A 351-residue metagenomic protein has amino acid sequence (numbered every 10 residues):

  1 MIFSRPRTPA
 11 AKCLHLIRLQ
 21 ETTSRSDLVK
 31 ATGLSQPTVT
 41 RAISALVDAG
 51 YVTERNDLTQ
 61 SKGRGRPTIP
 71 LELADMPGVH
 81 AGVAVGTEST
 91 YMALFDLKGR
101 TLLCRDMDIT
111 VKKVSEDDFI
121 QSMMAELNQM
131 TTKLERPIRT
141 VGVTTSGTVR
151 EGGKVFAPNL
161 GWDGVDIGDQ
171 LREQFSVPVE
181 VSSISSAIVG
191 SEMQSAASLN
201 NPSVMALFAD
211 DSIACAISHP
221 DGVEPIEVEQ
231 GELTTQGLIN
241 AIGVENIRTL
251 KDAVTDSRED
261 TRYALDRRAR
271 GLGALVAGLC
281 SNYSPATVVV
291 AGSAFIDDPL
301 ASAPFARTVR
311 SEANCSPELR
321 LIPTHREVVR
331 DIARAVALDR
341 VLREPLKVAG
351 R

Functional and structural regions predicted by a protein language model:
M1-E54, R64-L102, V114, D118 (+3 more regions): ATP-binding/phosphotransfer module of carbohydrate and carboxylate kinases, centering on a glycine-rich
N56-Q60: Short, basic, alpha-helical segments at the C-terminal edge of helix-turn-helix-like DNA-binding modules
P70, H80-A84, I138-G142, V204-F208: Short glycine-aspartate micro-motif
T101, D106-S203, P299-E312: Glycine-rich phosphate-binding loop and adjoining helix at the ATP-binding site of ATP-dependent phosphoryl-transfer
C104-D106, S115-E116, N159, D163 (+2 more regions): Glycine/GP-enriched mid-protein hinge/lid loop-to-helix segment characteristic of carbohydrate kinases
T140, A214-A216, G273, I332: Glycine-centered structural positions embedded in regular secondary structure
S146-V149, D210-S212, A294-F295: Short glycine-rich anion-binding loops that position phosphate/pyrophosphate groups of nucleotides and phosphorylated
